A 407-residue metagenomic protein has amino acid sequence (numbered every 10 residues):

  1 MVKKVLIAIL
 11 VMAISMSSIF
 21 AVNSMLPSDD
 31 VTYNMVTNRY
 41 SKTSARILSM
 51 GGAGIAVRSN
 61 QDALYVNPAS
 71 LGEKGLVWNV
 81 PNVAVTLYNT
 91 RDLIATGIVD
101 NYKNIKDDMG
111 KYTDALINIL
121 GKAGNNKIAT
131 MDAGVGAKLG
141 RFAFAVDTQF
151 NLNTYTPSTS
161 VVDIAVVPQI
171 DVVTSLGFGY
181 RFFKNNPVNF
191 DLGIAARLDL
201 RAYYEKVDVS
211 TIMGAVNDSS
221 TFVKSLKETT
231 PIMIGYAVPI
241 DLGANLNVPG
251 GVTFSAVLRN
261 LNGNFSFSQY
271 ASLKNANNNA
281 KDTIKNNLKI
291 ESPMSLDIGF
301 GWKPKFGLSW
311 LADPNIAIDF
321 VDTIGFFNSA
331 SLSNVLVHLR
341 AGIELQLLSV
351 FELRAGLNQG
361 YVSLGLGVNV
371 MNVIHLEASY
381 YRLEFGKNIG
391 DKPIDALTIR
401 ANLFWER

Functional and structural regions predicted by a protein language model:
M1-V5: Positively charged n-region of N-terminal signal peptides that target proteins for export
A8-S17: Bacterial N-terminal signal peptides
A13-I14, V77, Y270: Alpha-helical transmembrane segments and their juxtamembrane interfaces
M16-S17, V80, L273: Residues in and immediately flanking transmembrane alpha helices
F20-F144, L397: N-terminal, post-signal peptide beta-strand-biased segments of exported outer-membrane/organellar beta-barrel and other
V22-I47, I128-T130, G134-R407: Outer-membrane beta-barrel porins/channels
